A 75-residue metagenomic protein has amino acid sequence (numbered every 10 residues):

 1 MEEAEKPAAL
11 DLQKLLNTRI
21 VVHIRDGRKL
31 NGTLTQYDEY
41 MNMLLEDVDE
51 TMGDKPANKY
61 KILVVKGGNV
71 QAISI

Functional and structural regions predicted by a protein language model:
M1-I75: Conserved RNA-binding domains used in RNP assembly and mRNA/RNA metabolism
